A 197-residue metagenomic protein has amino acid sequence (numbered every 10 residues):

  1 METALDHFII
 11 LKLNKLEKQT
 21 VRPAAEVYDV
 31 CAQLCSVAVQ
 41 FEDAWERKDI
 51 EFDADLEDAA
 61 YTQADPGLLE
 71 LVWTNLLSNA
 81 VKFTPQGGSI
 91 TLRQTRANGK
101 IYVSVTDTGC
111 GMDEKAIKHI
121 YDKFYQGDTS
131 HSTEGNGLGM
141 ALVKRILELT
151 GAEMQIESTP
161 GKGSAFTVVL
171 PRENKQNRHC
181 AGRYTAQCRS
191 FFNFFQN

Functional and structural regions predicted by a protein language model:
A24-V27, E46, E51-Y61: Conserved catalytic submotifs in the C-terminal HATPase_c
D43, C110-G111: Glycine-rich G1-box
A80-V81: Short helix-loop "hinge" at the ATP-lid/N-box region of the Bergerat-fold HATPase_c
D107: Acidic ATP/Mg2+-coordinating residue in the GHKL
M112-F124, K144: Short conserved segment of the HATPase_c
